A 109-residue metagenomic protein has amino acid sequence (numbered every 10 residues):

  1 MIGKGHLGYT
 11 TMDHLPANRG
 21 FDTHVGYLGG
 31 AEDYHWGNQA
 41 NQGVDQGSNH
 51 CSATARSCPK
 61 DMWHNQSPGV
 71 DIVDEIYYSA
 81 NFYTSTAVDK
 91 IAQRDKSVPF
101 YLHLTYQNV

Functional and structural regions predicted by a protein language model:
M1: Extracellular polysaccharide-degrading/modifying enzymes targeting complex plant/algal/animal polysaccharides
K4: Active-site glycine-centered loops adjacent to acidic/histidine catalytic or metal-binding residues that shape
L7-F100, Y106-V109: Formylglycine-dependent
